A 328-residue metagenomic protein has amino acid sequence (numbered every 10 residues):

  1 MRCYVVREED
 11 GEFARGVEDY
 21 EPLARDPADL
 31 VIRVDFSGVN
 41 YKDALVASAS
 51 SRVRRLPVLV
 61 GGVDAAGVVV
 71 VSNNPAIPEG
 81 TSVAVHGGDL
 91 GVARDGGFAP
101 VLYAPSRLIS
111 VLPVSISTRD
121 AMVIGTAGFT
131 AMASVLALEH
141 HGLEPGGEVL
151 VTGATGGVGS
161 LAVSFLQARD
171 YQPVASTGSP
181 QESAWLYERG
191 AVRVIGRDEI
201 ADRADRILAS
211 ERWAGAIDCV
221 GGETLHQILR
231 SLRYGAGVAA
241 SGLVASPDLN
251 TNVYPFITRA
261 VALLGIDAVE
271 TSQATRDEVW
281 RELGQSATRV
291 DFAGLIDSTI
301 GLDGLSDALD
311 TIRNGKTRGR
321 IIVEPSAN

Functional and structural regions predicted by a protein language model:
L23-V39, S50-D89: Glycine-rich beta-strand-centered segment in the early N-terminal region that forms part of a ligand/cofactor-binding
A76-I77, L143, L232: Short, well-ordered loop/turn sites that connect or cap secondary structure elements
A84, A214-I217, A239: N-terminal Rossmann-like NAD(P) cofactor-binding module of classical short-chain dehydrogenase/reductase
H86-L150: NAD(P)H dinucleotide-binding glycine-rich loop of Rossmann-like/cofactor-binding domains, especially the beta1-alpha1
D95, E223-R289, E324-N328: Glycine-rich phosphate-binding loop and adjacent beta-alpha segment of Rossmann(oid) nucleotide-cofactor-binding
G128-F129, G153-S160, G221: Glycine-rich NAD(P) Rossmann-fold beta1-alpha1 loop
Q167-E223, R281: Adenosine-nucleotide cofactor-binding segment
D277-N328: C-terminal hydrophobic helical "lid"/dimerization subdomain of Rossmann-like NAD(P)H-dependent oxidoreductases
